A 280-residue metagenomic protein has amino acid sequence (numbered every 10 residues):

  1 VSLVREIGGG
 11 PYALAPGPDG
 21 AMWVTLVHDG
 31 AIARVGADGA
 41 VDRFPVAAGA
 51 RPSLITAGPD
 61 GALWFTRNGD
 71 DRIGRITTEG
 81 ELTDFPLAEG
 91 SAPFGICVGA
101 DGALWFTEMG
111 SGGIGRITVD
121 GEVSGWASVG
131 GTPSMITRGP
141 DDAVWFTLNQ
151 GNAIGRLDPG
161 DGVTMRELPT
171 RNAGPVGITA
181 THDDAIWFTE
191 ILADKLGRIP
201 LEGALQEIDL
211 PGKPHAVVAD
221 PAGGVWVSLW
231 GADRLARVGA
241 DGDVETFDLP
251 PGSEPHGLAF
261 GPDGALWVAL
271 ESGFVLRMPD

Functional and structural regions predicted by a protein language model:
V1-E6, A40-P45, E81-P86, E122-A127 (+3 more regions): A short beta-strand motif characteristic of beta-propeller blades
V1-T25, D29-R43, P279: An edge-strand/N-cap motif at the start of beta-rich repeat modules
E6-D19, A48-D60, E89-D101, V129-D141 (+5 more regions): Beta-rich, blade/repeat-based domains predominating in secreted/periplasmic proteins but also intracellular
M22-H28, L63-G69, L104-G110, F146-Q150 (+3 more regions): Conserved beta-strand positions in repeat-built beta-propeller and related beta-rich domains
A31-A33, D71-G74, G112-G115, N152-G155 (+3 more regions): A short loop-to-beta-strand structural motif that recurs across blades of beta-propeller domains
V35-G39, I76-G80, I117-E122, L157-G162 (+3 more regions): Short loop/turn segments that connect beta-strands within beta-propeller blades
W105-G112, E122-W126, G130-P140, W145-G155 (+1 more regions): Solenoidal tandem-repeat scaffolds enriched in leucines and small polar residues
